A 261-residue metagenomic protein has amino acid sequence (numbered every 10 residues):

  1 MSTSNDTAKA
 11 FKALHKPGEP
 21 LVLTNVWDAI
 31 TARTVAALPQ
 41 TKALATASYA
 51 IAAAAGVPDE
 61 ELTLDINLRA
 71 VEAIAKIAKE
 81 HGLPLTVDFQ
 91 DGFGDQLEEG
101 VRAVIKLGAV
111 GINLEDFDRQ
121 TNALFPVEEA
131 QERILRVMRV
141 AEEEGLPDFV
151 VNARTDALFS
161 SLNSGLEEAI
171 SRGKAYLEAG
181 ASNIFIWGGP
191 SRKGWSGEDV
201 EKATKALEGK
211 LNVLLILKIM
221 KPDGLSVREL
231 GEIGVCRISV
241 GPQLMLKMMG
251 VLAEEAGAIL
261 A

Functional and structural regions predicted by a protein language model:
S2-L85, F89-V213, M220-I238: Alpha/beta enzyme core
K218-K221, L246-K247: Small/polar glycine-rich anion-binding or flexible loop at a beta-alpha turn
V240-A261: Extended, intrinsically disordered, low-complexity segments
